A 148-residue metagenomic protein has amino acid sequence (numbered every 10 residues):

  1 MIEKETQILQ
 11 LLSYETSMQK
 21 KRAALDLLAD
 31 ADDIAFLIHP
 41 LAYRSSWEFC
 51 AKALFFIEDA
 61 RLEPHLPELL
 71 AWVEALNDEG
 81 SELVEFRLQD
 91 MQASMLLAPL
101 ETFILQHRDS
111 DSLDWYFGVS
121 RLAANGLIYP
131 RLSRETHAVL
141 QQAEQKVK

Functional and structural regions predicted by a protein language model:
M1-Q10, D30-L41, D59-W72, A93-L105 (+1 more regions): Amphipathic alpha-helical scaffolding segments comprising HEAT/armadillo-like alpha-solenoid repeats
I2-T6, S112-K148: Eukaryotic acidic, Ser/Thr-rich intrinsically disordered low-complexity regions
Q10, M18-D30, E48-A60, A71 (+2 more regions): Structural detector for internal amphipathic alpha-helices that build alpha-solenoid repeat scaffolds
L11-T16, P40-W47, E74-E79, Q106-D111 (+1 more regions): Short coil turns that connect the paired helices of HEAT/ARM alpha-solenoid repeats
I104-H107, S120-L122: Short, intrinsically disordered/low-complexity patches at protein termini and at juxtamembrane boundaries
